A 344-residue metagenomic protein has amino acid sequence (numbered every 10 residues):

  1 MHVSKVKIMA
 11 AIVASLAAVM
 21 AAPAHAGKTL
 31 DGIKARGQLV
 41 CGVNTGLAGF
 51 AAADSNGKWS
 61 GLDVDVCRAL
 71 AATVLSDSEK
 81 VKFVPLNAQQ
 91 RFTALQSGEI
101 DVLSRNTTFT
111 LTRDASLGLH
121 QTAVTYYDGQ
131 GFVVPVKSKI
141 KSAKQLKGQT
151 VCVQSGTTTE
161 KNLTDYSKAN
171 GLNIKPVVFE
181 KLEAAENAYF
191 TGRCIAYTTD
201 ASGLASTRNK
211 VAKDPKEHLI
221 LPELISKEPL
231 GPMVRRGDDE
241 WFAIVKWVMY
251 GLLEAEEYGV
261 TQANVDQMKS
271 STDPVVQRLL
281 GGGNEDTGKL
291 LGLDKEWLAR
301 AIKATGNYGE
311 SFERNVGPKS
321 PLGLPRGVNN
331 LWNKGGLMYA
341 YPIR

Functional and structural regions predicted by a protein language model:
M1-A11: Bacterial N-terminal signal peptides that target proteins for export
K7, M20-A26: Sec/Tat signal peptide C-region and signal peptidase I cleavage site
A10-V19: Bacterial N-terminal signal peptides
A26-S104, L279-G282, T287, L291-E296 (+3 more regions): Extracytoplasmic small-molecule ligand-binding "clamshell" domains of the periplasmic binding protein/Venus flytrap
V40-G49, W59-V74, T108, D128-E186 (+1 more regions): Bilobed "Venus flytrap"/periplasmic-binding protein-like clamshell domains and structurally analogous long
D65-R68, A72-V74, K137-I140, K144 (+7 more regions): Extended ligand-binding regions for polar small-molecule ligands
R68, A72, S76, K80-Q145 (+3 more regions): Acidic, polar ligand-binding/catalytic clefts
V81-T93, P176-T191: Short helix-initiation/N-cap motifs at beta->coil->alpha
